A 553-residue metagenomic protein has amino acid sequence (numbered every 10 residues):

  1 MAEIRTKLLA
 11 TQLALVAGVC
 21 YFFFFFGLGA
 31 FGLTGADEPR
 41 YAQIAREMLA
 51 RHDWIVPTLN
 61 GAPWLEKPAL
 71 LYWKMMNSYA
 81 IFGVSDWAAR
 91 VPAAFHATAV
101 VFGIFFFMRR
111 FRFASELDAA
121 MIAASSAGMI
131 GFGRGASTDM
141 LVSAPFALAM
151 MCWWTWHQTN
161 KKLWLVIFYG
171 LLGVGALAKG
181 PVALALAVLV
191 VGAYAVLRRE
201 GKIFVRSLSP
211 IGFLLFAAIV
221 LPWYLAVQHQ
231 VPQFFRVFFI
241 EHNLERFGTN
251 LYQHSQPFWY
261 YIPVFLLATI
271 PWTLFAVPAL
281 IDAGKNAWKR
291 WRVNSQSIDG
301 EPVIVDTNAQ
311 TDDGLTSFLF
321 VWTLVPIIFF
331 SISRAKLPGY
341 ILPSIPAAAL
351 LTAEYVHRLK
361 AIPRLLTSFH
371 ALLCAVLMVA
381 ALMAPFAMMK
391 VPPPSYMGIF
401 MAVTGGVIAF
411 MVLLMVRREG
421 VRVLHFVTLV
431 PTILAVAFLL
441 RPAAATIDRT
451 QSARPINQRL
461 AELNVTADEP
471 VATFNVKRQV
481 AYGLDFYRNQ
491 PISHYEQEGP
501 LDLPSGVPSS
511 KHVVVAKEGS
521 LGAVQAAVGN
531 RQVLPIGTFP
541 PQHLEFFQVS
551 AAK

Functional and structural regions predicted by a protein language model:
A2-P363, Q542-H543: Membrane-integral, polyisoprenol-dependent glycosyltransferases of the GT-C/oligosaccharyltransferase superfamily
A2-R5, V166, G170, A279-K553: Membrane-embedded architecture of ER/inner-membrane glycosylation machinery
